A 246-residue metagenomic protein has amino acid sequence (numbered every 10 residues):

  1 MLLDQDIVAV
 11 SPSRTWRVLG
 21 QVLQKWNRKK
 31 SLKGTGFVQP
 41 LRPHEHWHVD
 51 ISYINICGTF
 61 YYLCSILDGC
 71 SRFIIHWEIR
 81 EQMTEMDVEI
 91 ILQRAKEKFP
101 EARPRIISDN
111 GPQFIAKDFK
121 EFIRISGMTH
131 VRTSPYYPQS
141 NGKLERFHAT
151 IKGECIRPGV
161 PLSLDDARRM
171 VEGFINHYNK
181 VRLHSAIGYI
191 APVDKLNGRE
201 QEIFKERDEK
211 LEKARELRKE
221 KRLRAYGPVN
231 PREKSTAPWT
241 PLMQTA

Functional and structural regions predicted by a protein language model:
M1-H46, P138, L196-E200: Basic, flexible linker segments flanking DNA-binding modules in nucleic acid-interacting mobile-element proteins
R17, I90, R169: DNA-binding alpha-helical recognition surfaces that contact promoter or target DNA
H46-I75, E81-M83: An active-site-proximal beta-strand-loop segment
T59, W77-E101: Active-site beta-loop-alpha junctions of metal-dependent nucleic acid enzymes, especially the RNase H-like/DDE
F73-W77, V131-T133, R157-P158: Short small-residue beta-strand/loop micro-motif enriched in glycine and branched aliphatics
E78, R105-D109: Short catalytic-loop micro-motif centered on adjacent basic/acidic residues
S108-N110, A116-I123, H130-G153, S163-E172 (+1 more regions): RNase H-like two-metal-ion nuclease catalytic core shared by retroviral integrases and related mobile-element nucleases
S126, T150-A246: C-terminal domain-tail junction helix/linker
